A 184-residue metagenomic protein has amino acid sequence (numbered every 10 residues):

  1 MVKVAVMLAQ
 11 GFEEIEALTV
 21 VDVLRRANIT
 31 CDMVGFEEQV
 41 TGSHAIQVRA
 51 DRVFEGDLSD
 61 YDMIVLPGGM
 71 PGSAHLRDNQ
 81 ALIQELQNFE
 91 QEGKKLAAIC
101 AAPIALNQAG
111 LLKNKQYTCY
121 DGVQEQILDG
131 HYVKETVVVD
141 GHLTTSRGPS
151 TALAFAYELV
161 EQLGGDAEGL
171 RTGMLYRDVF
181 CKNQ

Functional and structural regions predicted by a protein language model:
M1-E92, L96, A105-Q108, K113-N114 (+3 more regions): Extended, subdomain-level signal for the structured scaffold at the beginning of enzyme domains
I99-C100: Short, thiol/selenol-centered motifs that function as redox-active sites or metal-ligating centers
Y117: Anionic-ligand binding patches
D121-E125: Short, acidic/turn-prone active-site loops that include or flank metal/cofactor- and phosphate-binding residues
V137: Short aromatic-centered micro-motifs
